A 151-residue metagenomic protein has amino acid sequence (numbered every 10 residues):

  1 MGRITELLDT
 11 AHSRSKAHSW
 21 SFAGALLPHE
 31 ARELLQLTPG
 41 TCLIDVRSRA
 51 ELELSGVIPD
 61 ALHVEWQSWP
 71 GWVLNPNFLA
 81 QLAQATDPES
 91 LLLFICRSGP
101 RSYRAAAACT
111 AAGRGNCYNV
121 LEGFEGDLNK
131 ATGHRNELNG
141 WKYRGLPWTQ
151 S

Functional and structural regions predicted by a protein language model:
M1-G40, R49-L91, S102-S151: Rhodanese-like catalytic fold shared by cysteine-dependent sulfurtransferases and DSP/PTP-type phosphatases
L43-D45: Structural scaffold elements adjacent to functional motifs in cytosolic proteins
F94-I95: Short, surface-exposed ligand- or partner-binding patches at beta-edge/loop junctions that are enriched in aromatics
